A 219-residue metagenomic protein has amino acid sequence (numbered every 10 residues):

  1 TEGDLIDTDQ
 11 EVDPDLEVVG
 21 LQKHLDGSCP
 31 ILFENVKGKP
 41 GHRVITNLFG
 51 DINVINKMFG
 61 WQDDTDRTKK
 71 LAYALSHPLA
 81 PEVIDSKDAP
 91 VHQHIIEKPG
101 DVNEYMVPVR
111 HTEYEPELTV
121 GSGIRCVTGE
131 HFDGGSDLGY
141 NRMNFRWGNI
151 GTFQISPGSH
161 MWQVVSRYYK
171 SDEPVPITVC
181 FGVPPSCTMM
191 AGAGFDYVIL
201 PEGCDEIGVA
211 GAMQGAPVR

Functional and structural regions predicted by a protein language model:
T1-R219: Extended, highly charged
